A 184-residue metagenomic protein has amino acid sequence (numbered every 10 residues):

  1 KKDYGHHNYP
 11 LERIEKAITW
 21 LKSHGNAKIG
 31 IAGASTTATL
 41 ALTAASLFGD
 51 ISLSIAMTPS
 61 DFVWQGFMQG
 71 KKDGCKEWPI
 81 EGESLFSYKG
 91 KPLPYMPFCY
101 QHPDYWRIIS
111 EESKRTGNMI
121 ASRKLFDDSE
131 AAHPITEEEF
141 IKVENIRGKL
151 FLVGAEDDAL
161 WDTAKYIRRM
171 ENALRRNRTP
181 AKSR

Functional and structural regions predicted by a protein language model:
K1-G30: Catalytic nucleophile-loop/oxyanion-hole region of alpha/beta-hydrolase and closely related hydrolase-like folds
I31-A34, M57, V153: Short beta-strand immediately N-terminal to the catalytic nucleophile in serine-hydrolase-like folds
A38-G49, S54: Short glycine-enriched nucleophile-adjacent loop and the immediately C-terminal alpha-helix near the catalytic center
A45, E171-L174: A conserved amphipathic alpha-helix that caps or lines the catalytic cleft of carbohydrate- and lipid-modifying enzymes
A56-E144: Accessory cap/linker subdomain of secreted extracellular hydrolases
I146, L152-G154: Short beta-strand/loop motif that positions the catalytic acidic residue of the alpha/beta-hydrolase fold
A159-R169: Conserved alpha/beta-hydrolase "acid-adjacent" motif
R175-R184: Catalytic histidine neighborhood in serine/cysteine hydrolases with alpha/beta-hydrolase-type architecture
